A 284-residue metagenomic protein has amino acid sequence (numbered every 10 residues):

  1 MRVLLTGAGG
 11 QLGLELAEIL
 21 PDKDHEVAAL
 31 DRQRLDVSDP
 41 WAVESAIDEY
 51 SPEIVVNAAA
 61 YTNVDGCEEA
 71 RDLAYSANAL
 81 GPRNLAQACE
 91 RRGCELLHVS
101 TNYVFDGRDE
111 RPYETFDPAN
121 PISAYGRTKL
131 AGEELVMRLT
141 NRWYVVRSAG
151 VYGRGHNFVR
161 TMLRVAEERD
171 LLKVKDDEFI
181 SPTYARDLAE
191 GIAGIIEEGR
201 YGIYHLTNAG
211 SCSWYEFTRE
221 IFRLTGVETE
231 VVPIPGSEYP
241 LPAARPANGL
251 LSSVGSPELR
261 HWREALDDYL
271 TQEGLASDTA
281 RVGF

Functional and structural regions predicted by a protein language model:
V3-L20: N-terminal Rossmann NAD(P)H-binding glycine-rich loop of SDR-like oxidoreductase domains
T6, L30, A58-A59, L96-N102 (+2 more regions): SDR active-site strand-loop-helix element
P21, E26-S45: Adenosine-cofactor binding site in Rossmann-like domains, unifying the SAM/SAH pocket of S-adenosylmethionine-dependent
K23, Y50, R91-G93, L139 (+1 more regions): Helix C-cap/helix->beta junction micro-motif
P40-A77, A88-E90: NAD(P)H-binding glycine-rich loop region in Rossmannoid oxidoreductase-like domains and their noncatalytic homologs
E69, S76, L80-N84, R91 (+2 more regions): Catalytic helix-loop patch of NAD(P)-dependent Rossmann-fold dehydrogenases
E134-I180, R186-D187: NAD(P)-dependent short-chain dehydrogenase/reductase
G191, E198-P242, A247, L270 (+1 more regions): Mid/C-terminal beta-alpha module of Rossmann-like enzyme folds, strongest in SDR-family dehydrogenases/epimerases
